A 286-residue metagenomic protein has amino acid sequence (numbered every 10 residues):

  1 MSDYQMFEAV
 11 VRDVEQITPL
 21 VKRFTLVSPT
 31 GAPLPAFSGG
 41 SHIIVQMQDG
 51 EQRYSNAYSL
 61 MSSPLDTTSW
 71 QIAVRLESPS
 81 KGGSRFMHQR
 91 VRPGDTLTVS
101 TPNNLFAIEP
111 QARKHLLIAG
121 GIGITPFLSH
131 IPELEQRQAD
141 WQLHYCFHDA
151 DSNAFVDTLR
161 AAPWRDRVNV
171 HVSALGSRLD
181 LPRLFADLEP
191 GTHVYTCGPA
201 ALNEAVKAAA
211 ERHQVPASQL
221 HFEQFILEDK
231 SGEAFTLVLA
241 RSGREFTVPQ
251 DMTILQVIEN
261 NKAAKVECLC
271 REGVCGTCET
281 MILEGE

Functional and structural regions predicted by a protein language model:
S2, R85-V248: FNR/FR-type flavoprotein reductase catalytic core
S2-T96, F147-D149, L159: Ferredoxin-reductase
A32, R85-F86, G243, K265 (+1 more regions): A structural connector/turn signal
G39-S41, D229-F235, V274-G276: A short, compositionally biased
P126, A264-E286: Local cysteine-cluster metal-coordination motifs and their immediate loop/turn environment, predominantly Fe-S cluster
L220, I258, C275-C278: Hydrophobic, well-ordered secondary-structure elements that form the walls of internal hydrophobic environments
M252-K262: Short amphipathic, charge-patterned alpha-helical segments
